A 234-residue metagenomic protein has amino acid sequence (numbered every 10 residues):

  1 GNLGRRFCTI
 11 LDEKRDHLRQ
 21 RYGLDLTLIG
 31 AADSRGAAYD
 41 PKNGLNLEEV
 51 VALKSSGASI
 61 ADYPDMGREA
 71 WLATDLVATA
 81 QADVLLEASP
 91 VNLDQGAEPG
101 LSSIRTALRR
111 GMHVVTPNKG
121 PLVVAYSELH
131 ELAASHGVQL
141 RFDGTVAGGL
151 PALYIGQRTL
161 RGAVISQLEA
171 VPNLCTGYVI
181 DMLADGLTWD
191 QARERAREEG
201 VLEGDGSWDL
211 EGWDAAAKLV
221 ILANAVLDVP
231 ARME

Functional and structural regions predicted by a protein language model:
G1-R109: N-terminal glycine-/serine-/threonine-rich beta1-alpha1-beta2 phosphate-ribose binding loop of Rossmann-like
N2, R6, L26, L45 (+8 more regions): Conserved active-site and cofactor/substrate-binding residues in soluble primary-metabolism enzymes
A31, V84-E87, V115-P117, L140-G144 (+1 more regions): General beta-strand structural signal in soluble alpha/beta enzymes
G36, A170-Y178, E211-A215: Conserved phosphate/anionic-ligand binding catalytic regions in large, soluble enzymes, centered on
P90-R110, T116-Q157: Rossmann-fold NAD(P)-binding glycine/threonine-rich loop
A152-I165, T176-L187, A217-A231: Oxidoreductase and adenylate-handling cofactor-binding alpha/beta cores
M182-L183, Q191-E234: Substrate-binding/catalytic subdomain of NAD(P)-dependent oxidoreductase enzymes
